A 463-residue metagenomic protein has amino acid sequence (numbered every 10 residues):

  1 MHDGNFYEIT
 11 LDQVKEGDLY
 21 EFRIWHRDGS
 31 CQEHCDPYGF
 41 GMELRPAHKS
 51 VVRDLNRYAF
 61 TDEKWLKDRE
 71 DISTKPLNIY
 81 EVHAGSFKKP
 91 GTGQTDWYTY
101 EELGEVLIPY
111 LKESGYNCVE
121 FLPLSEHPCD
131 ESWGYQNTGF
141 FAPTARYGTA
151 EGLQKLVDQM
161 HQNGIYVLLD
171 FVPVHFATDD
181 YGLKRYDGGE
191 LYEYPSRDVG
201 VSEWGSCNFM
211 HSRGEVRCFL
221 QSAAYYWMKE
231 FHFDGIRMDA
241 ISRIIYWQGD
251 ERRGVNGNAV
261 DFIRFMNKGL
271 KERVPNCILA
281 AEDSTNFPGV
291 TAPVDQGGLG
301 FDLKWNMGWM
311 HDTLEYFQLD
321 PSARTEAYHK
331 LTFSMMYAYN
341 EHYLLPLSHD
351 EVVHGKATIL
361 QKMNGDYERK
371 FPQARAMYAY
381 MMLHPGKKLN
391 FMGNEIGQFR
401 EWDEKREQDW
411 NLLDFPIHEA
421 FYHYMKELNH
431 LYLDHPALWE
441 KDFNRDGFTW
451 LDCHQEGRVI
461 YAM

Functional and structural regions predicted by a protein language model:
H2-E81, S86-T95, E102: The feature marks proteins involved in alpha-glucan
D3, T99-L103, G152, E215-L220 (+5 more regions): Soluble or luminal CAZymes and related metallo-dependent hydrolases
S30-Q32, K88-P90, H127-D130, H175-T178 (+4 more regions): Short catalytic/ligand-binding loop motif for oxyanion handling, primarily in non-cytosolic enzymes, centered on
W65-T74, H83-V255: Substrate-binding/active-site clefts of carbohydrate-active enzymes
Y80, L169, M238, A281-E282 (+1 more regions): Active-site flanking residues adjacent to catalytic metal/cofactor-binding acidic residues
F140, T144-G148, H211, R253-V255 (+3 more regions): Short, contiguous acidic/charged loop-to-helix segments that flank catalytic cores in large enzymes
H232-D234, W247-K405, L433-M463: Conserved alpha/beta catalytic core and glycan-binding cleft of carbohydrate-active enzymes
P416-K441: Catalytic cores of secreted or luminal carbohydrate-active enzymes
